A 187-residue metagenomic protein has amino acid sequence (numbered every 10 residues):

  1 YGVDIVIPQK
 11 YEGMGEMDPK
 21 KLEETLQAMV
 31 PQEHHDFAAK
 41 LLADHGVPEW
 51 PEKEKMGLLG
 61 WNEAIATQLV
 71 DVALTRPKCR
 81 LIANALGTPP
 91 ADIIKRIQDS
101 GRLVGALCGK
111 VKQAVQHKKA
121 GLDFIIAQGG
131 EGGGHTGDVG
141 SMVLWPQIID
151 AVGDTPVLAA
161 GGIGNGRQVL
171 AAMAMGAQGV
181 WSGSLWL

Functional and structural regions predicted by a protein language model:
Y1-V152: Active-site entrance/lid segments in N-terminal catalytic domains of soluble metabolic enzymes
I7, I126-D138, G162-L187: Glycine-rich phosphate-binding active-site loops on the catalytic face of alpha/beta enzymes
T155-G162: A short, small-residue-rich loop immediately preceding and capping a beta-strand
